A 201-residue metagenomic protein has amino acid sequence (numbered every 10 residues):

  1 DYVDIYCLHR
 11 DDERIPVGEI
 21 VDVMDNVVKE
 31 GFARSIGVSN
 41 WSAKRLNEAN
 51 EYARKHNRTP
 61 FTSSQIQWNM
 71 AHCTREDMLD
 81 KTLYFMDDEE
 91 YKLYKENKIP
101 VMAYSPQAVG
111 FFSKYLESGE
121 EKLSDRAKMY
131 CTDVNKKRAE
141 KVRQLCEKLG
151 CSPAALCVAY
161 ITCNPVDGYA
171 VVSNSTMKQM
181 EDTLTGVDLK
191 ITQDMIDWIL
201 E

Functional and structural regions predicted by a protein language model:
D1: Phosphate/pyrophosphate-binding loops at sites that engage ATP/ADP/AMP, CoA/4′-phosphopantetheine, polyphosphate
I5-Y6, G37: Acidic/hydrophobic-patterned starts of short beta strands in beta-sheet-rich repeat architectures
D11-L200: Beta/alpha (TIM)-barrel catalytic core signal, keyed to glycine-rich beta->alpha loops juxtaposed to Asp/Glu that bind
